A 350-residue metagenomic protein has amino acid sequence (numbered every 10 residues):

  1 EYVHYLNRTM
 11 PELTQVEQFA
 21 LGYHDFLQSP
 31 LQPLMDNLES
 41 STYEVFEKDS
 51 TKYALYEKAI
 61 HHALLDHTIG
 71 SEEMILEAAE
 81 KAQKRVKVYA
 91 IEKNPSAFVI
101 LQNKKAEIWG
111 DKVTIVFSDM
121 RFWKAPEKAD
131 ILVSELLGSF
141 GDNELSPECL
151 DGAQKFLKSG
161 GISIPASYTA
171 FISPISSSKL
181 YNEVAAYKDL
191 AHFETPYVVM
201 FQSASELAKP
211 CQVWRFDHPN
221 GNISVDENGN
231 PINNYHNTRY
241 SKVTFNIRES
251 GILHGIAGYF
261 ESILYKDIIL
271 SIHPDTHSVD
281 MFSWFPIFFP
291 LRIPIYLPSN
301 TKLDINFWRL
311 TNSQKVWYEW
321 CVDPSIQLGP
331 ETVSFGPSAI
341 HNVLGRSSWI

Functional and structural regions predicted by a protein language model:
E1-K52, K58, L65-G70, K81-I350: Class I SAM-binding transferase module
E72-L76: Conserved SAM-dependent methyltransferase scaffold
